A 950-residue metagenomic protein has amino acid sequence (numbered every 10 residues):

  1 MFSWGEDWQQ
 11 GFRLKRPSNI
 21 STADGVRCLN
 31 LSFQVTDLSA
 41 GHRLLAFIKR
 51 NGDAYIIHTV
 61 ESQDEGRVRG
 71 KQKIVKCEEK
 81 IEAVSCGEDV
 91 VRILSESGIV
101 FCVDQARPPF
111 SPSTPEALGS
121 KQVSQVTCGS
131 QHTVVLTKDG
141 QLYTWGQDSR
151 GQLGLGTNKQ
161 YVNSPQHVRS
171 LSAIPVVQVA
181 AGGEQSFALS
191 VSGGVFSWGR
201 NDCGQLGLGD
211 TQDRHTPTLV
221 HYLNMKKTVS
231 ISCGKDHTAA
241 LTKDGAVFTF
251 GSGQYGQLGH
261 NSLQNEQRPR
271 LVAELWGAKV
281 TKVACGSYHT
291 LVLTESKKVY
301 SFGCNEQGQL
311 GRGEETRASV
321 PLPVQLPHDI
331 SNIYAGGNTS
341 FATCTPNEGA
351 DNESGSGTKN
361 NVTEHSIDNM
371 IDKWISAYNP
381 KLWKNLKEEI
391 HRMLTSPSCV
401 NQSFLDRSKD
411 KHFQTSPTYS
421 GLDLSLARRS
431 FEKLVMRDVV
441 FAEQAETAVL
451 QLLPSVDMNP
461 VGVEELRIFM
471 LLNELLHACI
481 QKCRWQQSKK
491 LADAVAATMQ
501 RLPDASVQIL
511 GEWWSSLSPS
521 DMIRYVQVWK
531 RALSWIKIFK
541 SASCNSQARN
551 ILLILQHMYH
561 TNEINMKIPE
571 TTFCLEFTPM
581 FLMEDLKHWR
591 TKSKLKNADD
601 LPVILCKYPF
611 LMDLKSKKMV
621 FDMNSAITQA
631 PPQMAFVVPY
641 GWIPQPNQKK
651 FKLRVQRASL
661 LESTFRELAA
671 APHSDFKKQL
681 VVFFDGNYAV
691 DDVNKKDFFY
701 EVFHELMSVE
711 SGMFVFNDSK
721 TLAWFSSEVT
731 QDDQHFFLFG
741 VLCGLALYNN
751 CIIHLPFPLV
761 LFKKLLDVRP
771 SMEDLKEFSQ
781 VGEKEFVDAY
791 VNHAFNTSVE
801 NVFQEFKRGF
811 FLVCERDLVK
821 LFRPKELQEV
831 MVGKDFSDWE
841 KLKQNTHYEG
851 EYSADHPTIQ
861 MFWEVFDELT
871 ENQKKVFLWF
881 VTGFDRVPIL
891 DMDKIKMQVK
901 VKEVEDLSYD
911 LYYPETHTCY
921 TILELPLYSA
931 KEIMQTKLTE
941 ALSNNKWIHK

Functional and structural regions predicted by a protein language model:
F2-R27, D37, I48, Y55-K73 (+11 more regions): Short glycine/serine- and acidic-residue-enriched loop/turn motifs that recur at repeat junctions
S3, L44-F47, I56, V90-I93 (+10 more regions): Conserved core positions of repeat-based scaffolds
C28-L31, K73-C77, P115-G119, S124-Q125 (+5 more regions): Surface loop/turn motifs at the tips and blade-to-blade linkers of beta-strand repeat domains
S39, F47, S85, I93 (+14 more regions): Conserved beta-strand position repeated across blades of beta-propeller domains
S97, H132, K138-Q141, N163 (+11 more regions): Tandem repeat domain/solenoid detector
K298, C304, R312-N360: Blade-level signature of beta-propeller repeat domains, shared across WD40, Kelch, NHL, RCC1 and BNR/Asp-box propellers
D351-F699, E705, N717, D774-K776 (+1 more regions): Long, low-complexity, acidic Ser/Pro/Gly-rich intrinsically disordered regulatory segments
Q656-K784, A789-E800, Q804, R808 (+1 more regions): Core of folded catalytic or high-affinity ligand/protein-binding domains in predominantly eukaryotic proteins
